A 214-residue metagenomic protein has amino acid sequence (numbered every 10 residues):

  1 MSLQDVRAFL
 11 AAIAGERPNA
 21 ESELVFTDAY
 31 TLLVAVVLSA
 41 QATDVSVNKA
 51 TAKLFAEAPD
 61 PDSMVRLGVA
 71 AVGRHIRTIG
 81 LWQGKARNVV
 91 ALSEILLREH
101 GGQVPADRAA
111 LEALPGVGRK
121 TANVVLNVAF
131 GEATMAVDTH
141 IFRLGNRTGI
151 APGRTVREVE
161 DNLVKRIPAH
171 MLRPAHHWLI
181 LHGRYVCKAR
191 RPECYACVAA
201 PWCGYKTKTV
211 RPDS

Functional and structural regions predicted by a protein language model:
S2-D213: Catalytic cores of DNA base-excision repair glycosylases
